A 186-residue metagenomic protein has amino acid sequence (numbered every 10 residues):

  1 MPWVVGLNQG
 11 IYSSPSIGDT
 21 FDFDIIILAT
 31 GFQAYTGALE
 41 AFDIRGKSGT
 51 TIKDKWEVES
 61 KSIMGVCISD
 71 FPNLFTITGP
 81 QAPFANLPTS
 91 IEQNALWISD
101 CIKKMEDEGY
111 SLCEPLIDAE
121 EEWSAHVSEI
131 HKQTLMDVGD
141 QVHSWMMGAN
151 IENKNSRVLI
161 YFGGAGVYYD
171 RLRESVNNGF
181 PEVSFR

Functional and structural regions predicted by a protein language model:
M1-G6: A conserved beta-strand/loop element that lines the FAD pocket in flavoprotein oxidoreductases
L7-Y12: Long hydrophobic segments that form regular secondary structure
P15-I25, A29: Core beta-strand elements of the Rossmann-like FAD/NAD(P) dinucleotide-binding domain in flavoenzyme oxidoreductases
T20-D22, T51, M146: Short, solvent-exposed loop/turn motifs
D22-F23, L39, F71, V142: Active-site lining segments that contact anionic ligands and/or coordinate catalytic metals
I25-L28, S69-P72, L96: Feature representing long, continuous alpha-helical segments
Q33-P80, A85: Glycine-rich loop(s) and the adjacent beta-strand/alpha-helix scaffold that form part
S62, N73-R186: C-terminal, flexible cofactor-proximal segment of oxidoreductases
